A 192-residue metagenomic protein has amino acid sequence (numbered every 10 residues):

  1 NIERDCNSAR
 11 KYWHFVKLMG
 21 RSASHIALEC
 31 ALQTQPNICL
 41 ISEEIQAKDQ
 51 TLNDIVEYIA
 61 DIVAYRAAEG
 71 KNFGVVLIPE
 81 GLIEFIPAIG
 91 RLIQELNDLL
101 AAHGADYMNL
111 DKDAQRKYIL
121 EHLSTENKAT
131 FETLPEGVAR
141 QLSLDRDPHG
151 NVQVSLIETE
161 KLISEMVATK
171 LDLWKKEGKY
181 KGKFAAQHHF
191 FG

Functional and structural regions predicted by a protein language model:
N1-G182: Accessory alpha-helical/coil subdomains and C-terminal extensions that flank or cap enzyme catalytic cores
K179-F191: Extended, low-charge hydrophobic alpha-helical regions
